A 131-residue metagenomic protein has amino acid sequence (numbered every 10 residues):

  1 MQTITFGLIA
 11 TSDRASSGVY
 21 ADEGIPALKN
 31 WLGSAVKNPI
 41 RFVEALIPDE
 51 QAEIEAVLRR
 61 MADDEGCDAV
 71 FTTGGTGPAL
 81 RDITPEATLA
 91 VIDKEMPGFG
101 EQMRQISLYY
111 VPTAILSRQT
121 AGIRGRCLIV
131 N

Functional and structural regions predicted by a protein language model:
M1-N131: Non-catalytic beta/alpha edge segments that cap or flank active sites
